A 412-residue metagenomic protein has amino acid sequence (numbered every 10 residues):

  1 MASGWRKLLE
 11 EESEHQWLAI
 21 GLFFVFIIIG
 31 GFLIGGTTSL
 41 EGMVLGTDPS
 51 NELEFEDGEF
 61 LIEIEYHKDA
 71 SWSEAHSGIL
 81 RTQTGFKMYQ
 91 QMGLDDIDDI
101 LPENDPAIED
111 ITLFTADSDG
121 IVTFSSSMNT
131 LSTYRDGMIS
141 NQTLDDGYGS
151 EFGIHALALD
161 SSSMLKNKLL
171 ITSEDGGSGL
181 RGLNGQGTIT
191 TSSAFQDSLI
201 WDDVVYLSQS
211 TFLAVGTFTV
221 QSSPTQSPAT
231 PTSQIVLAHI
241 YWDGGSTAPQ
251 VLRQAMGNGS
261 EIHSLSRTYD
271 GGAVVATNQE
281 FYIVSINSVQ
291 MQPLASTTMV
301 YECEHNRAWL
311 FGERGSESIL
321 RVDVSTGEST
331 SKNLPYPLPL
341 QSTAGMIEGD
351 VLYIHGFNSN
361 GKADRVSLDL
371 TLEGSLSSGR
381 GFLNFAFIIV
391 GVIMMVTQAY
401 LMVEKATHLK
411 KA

Functional and structural regions predicted by a protein language model:
M1-G42, L376-A412: Secretory targeting signatures
N51-L53, I97-P106, S140-Y148, T188-F195 (+3 more regions): A short beta-strand motif characteristic of beta-propeller blades
E52-A75, P106-S118, G149-S162, Q196-Q209 (+4 more regions): Repeated scaffold domains used in trafficking and secretory/extracellular systems, primarily beta-propellers
L61-T82, T112-L113, D119-S125, S132 (+5 more regions): Short beta-strand elements that form the blades of beta-propeller/WD-repeat-like and other beta-sheet-rich scaffold
G182, T230-D243, S367-E373: Beta-propeller blade signature
T217-S233: Short, conserved, GDST-rich strand-edge loop motifs in beta-rich repeat architectures
G259-D323: Membrane-proximal low-complexity regions enriched in glycine and acidic/polar residues
K332-L334, L338-G391, L401-L409: Blade-level signature of beta-propeller repeat domains, shared across WD40, Kelch, NHL, RCC1 and BNR/Asp-box propellers
